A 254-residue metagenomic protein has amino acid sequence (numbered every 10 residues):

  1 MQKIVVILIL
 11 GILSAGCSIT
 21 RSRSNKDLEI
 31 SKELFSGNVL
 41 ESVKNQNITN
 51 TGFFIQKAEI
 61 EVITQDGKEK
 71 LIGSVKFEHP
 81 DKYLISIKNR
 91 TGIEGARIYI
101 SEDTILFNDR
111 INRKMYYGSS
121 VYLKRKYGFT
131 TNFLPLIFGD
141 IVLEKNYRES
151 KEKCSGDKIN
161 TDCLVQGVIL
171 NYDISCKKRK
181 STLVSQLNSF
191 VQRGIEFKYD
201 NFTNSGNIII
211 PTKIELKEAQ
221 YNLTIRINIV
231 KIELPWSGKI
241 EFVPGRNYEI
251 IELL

Functional and structural regions predicted by a protein language model:
M1-C17: Sec-dependent bacterial lipoprotein signal peptides
C17-E69, E249-L254: N-terminal leader/targeting segments and the immediate start of mature chains
I60-R97: Post-signal peptide N-terminal segment of secreted/secretory-pathway proteins
K70-S74, G95-R97, M115-Y117, N171 (+2 more regions): Well-ordered beta-strand positions in beta-sheet-rich domains
H79-P80, E102, G156-K158: Residue-level signal for tight coil/turn positions that link beta-strands
K82-P135: An acidic-aromatic
S120, K124-D157, L254: C-terminal low-complexity, charged extensions that often adopt amphipathic alpha-helices
K151-L253: Gly/Pro-enriched, hydrophobic low-complexity segments that function as extracytoplasmic propeptides/linkers
